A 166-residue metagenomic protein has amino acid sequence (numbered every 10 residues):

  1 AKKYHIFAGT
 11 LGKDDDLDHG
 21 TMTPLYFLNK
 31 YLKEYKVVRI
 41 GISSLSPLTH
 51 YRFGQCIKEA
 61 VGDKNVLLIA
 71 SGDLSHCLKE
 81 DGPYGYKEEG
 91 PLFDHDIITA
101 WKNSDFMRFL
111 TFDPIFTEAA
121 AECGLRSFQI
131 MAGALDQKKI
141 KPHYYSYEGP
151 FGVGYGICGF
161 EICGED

Functional and structural regions predicted by a protein language model:
A1-Q55, D81-D166: Flexible, D/E/H-enriched segments
I40, K64-G72: Beta-strand elements within well-structured catalytic alpha/beta cores of enzymes that handle phosphate/sulfate esters
Q55-A60, V66: Non-transmembrane, aqueous-exposed alpha-helical and coiled segments at domain scale
D63-K64, S104: Structured helix-beta-strand junction loops
L74-S75, F106: Short connector loops/turns at beta-strand edges and beta->alpha or beta->beta junctions
H76-E80: Short acidic/glycine-rich loop or secondary-structure boundary segments that cap or lie
